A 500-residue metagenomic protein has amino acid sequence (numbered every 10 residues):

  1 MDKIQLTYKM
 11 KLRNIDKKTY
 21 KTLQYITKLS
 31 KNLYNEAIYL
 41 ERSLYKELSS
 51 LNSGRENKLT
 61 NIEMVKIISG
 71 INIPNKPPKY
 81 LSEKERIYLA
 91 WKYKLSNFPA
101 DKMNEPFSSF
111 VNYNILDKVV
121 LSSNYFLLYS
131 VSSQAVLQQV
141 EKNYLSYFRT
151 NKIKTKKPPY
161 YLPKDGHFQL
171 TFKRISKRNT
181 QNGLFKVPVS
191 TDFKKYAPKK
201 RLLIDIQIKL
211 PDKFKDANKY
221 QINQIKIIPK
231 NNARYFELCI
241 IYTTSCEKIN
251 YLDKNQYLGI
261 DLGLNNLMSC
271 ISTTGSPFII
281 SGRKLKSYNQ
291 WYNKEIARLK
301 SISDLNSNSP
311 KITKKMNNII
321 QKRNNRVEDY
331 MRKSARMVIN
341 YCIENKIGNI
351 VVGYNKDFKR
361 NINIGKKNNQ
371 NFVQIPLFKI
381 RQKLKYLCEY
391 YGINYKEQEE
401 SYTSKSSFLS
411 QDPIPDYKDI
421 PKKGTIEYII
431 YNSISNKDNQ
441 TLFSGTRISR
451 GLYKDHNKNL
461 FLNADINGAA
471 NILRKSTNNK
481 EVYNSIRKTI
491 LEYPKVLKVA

Functional and structural regions predicted by a protein language model:
M1-Y129, S307, T313: Long, compositionally biased intrinsically disordered regions
I4-N14, L202-L210, F278-I280: Generic detection of short hydrophobic beta-strand segments and adjacent strand-loop junctions
T22, I26-L29, L128, S132-V136 (+4 more regions): Short amphipathic alpha-helical segments
S30, Y34-E41, Y45, Y144-N151 (+3 more regions): A generic secondary-structure signal for well-formed alpha-helical elements
A37, A135-Y147, A464-S476: Stable alpha-helical structural segments in soluble proteins, enriched in small hydrophobic residues
N52-S69, K156-I175, K315-I320, L491-A500: Amphipathic alpha-helical surface "interface" segments used for docking/oligomerization or membrane association within
M64-N231, Q370, Q374: Acidic carboxylate diad motif detector
F236-A500: Positively charged, helix-rich recognition surfaces that bind polyanionic ligands
